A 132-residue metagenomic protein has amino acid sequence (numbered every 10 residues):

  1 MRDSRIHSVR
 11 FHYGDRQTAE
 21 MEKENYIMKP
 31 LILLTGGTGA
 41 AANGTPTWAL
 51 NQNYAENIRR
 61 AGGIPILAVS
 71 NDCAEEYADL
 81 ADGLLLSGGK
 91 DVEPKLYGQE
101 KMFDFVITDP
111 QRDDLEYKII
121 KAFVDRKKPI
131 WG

Functional and structural regions predicted by a protein language model:
D3, H7, H12-D15, N25-Y26: Intrinsic-disorder-associated, low-complexity terminal segments enriched in Asp/Asn/His/Tyr and depleted of Lys/Arg
E22-G132: N-terminal beta1-alpha1 cap of cysteine-dependent amidohydrolase-like domains
